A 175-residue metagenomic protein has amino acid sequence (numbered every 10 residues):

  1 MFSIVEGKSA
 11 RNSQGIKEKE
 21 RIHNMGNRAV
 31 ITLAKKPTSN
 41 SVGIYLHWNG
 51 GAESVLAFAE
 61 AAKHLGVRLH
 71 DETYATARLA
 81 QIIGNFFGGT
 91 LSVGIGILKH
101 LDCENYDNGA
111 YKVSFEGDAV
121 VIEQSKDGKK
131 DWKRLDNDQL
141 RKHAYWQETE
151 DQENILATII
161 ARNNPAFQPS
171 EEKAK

Functional and structural regions predicted by a protein language model:
E6-N24: Short, Lys/Arg-enriched N-terminal segments with co-localized hydrophobic residues within the first ~10-30 amino acids
N12, K35-K36, S125-D127: Acidic surface patches and DE-rich sequence motifs
M25-R28, T38-N40: Short, well-ordered loop/turn elements at secondary-structure boundaries
A29-L33: Short beta-strand scaffold segments in enzyme catalytic cores
A34-S39, S114-G117: Short acidic-glycine loop/turn motifs at beta-strand connectors
S39-Y74: Short, flexible N-terminal segments of the mature chain
L65-A174: Low-complexity intrinsically disordered segments
